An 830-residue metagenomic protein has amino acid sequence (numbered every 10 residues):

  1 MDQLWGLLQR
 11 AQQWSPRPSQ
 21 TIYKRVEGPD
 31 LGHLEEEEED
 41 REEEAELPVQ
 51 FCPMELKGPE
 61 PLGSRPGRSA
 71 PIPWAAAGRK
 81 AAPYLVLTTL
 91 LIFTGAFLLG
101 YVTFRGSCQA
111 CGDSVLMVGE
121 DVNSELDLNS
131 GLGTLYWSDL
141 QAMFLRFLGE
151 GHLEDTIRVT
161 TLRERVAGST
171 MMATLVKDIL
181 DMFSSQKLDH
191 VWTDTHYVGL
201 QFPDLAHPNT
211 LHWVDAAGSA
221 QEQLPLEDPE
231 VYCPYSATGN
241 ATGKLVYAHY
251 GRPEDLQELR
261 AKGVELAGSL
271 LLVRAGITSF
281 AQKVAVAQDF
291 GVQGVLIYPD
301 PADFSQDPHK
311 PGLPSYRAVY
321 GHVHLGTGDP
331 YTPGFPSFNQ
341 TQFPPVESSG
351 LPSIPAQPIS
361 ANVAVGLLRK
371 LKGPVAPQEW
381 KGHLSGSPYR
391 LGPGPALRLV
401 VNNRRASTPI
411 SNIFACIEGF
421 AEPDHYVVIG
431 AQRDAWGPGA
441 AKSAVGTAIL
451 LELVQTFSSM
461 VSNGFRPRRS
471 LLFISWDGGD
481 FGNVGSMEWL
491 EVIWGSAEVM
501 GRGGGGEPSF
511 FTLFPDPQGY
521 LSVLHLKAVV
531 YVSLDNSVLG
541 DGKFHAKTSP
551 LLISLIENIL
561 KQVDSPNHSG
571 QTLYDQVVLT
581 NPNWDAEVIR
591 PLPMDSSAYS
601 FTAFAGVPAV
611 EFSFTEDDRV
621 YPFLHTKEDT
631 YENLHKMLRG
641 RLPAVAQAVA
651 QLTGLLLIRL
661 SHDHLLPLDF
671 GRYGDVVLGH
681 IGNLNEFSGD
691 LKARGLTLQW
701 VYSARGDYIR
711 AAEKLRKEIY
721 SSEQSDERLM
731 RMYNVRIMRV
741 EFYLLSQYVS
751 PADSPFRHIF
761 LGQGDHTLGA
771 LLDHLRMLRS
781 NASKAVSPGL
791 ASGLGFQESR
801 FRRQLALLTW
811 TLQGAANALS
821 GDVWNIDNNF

Functional and structural regions predicted by a protein language model:
M1-G78: Short, low-complexity, Lys/Arg-enriched N-terminal segments of secretory-pathway carbohydrate enzymes
D2, P16-E42, D113-L148, D155-L270 (+7 more regions): Noncatalytic luminal/extracellular "stalk/propeptide" segments of secretory-pathway proteins
R79, E227-E258, D329-A441, E452-Q455 (+2 more regions): Soluble metallo-hydrolase cores and metallopeptidase-like ectodomains found primarily in the secretory/periplasmic
L85-G100: Hydrophobic membrane-insertion alpha-helices, especially the h-region of bacterial N-terminal signal peptides
D139-F147, T161-T170, H212-A216, V231-S236 (+11 more regions): Second-shell loop/turn segments in exported
G218, V323-V375, E422, W476-H635 (+3 more regions): Metal-dependent peptidase/peptidase-like ectodomains
I413, I429-E488, E507-S509, F514 (+2 more regions): Alpha-helical metal-binding/catalytic segments enriched in His/Glu/Asp
L472, E616-H680, A782-F830: His/Asp/Glu-rich mid-to-C-terminal helical/loop segments that flank catalytic regions of hydrolases
